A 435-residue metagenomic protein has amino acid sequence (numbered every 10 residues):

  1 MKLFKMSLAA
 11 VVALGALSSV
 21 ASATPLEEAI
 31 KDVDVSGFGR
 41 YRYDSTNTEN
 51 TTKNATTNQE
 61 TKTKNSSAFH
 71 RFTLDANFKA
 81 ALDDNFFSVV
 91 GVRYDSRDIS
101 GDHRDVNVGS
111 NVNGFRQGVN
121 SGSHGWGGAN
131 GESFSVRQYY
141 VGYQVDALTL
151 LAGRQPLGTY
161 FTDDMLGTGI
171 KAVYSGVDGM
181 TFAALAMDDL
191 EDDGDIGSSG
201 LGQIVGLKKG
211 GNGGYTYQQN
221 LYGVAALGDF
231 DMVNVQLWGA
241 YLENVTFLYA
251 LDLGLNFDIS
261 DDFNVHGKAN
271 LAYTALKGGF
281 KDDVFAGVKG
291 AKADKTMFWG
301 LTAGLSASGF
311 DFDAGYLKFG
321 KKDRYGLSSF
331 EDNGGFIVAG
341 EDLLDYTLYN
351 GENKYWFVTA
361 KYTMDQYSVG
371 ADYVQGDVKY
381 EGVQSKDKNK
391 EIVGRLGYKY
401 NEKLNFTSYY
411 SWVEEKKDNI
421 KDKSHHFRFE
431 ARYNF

Functional and structural regions predicted by a protein language model:
K2-R154, V173-S175, G254-F257, D261 (+3 more regions): Beta-barrel outer-membrane channel/assembly domains of diderm bacteria
R42-T46, D95-I99, L157-T159, M187-D192 (+6 more regions): Structural signature of outer-membrane beta-barrel domains
E49-K62, R104-H124, D189, G194-G214 (+3 more regions): Solvent-exposed loop segments that connect transmembrane elements
T61-S67, Q155-M165, L242, D283-K292: Outer-membrane beta-barrel proteins
S133, L157-G169, D189-D193, T216-Q218 (+4 more regions): Solvent-exposed loop/turn segments connecting transmembrane beta-strands in outer-membrane beta-barrel proteins
A147-T159, I170, F182-A186, V224 (+5 more regions): Transmembrane beta-strand segments that form the barrel wall of outer-membrane beta-barrel proteins
Y174, M180-L255: Internal metal/ion-chelating core segments
D229-M232, N256-K379: Detector for outer-membrane/organellar transmembrane beta-barrel domains, recognizing the amphipathic beta-strand
